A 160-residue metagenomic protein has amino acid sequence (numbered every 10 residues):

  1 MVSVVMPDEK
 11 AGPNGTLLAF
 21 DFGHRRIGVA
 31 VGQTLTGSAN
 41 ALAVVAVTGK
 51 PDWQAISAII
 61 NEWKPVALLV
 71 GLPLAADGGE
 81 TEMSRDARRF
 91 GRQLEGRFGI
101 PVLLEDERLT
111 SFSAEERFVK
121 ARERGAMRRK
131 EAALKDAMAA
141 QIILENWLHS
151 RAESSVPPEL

Functional and structural regions predicted by a protein language model:
M1-F20, H24-L160: Phosphate- and other anionic-substrate recognition elements at nucleic-acid/protein interfaces
